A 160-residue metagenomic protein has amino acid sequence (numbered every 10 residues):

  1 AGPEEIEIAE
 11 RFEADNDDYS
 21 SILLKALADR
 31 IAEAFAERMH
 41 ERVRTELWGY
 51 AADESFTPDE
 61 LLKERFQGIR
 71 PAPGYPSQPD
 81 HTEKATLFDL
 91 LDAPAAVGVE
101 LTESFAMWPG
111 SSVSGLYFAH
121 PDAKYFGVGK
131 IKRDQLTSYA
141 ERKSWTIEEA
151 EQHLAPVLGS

Functional and structural regions predicted by a protein language model:
A1-A123, H153-A155: Small-residue-enriched alpha-helical segments and adjacent helix-cap loops that form tight helix-helix packing
V113, A119-S160: Charged substrate- and nucleic-acid-binding regions of tRNA-handling and nucleotidyl-transfer enzymes, centered on
